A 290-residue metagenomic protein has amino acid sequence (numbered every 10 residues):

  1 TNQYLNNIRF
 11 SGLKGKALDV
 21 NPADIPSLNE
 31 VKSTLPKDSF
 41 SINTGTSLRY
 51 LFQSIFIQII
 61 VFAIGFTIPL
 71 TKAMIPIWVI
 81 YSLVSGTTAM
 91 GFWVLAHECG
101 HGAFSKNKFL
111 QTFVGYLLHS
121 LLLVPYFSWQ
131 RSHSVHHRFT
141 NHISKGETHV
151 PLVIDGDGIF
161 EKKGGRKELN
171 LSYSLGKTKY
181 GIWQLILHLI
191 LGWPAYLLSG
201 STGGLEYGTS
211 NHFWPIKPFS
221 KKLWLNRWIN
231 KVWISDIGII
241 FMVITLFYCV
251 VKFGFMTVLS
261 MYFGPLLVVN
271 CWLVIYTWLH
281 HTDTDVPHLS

Functional and structural regions predicted by a protein language model:
T1-T87, L123-F263: Non-catalytic, topology-defining segments of multipass membrane proteins
Q58, Y116, V243, N270-L273: Hydrophobic transmembrane alpha-helices of multi-pass small-molecule transporters
F62, S105-K106, K145, W278 (+1 more regions): Short, function-defining helix-loop hinge/capping sites that tune catalysis or transport
S82, G86, W93-V94, L266-V269 (+2 more regions): Alpha-helical transmembrane segments of multi-pass membrane proteins
A89-K108, W129-H142, H280: Acidic (Asp/Glu-rich) catalytic motifs at the cytosolic membrane interface
K106-L121, H149-V153: Post-HEXXH active-site segment of zinc metalloproteases
G115, H119, G192-S199, T277-H280: Generic alpha-helical structural context detector
V274-S290: Membrane-interfacial segments at transmembrane helix termini in multi-pass membrane proteins
